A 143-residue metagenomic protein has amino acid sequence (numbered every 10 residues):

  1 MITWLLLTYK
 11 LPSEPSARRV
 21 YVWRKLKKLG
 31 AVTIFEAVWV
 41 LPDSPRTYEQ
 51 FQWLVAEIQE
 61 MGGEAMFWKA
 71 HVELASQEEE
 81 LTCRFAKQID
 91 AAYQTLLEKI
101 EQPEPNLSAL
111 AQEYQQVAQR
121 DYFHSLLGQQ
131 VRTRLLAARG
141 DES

Functional and structural regions predicted by a protein language model:
M1-I100, Q115, Q119, L135: Positively charged, polar, low-complexity stretches
Q112-S143: Glycine-rich, aromatic-bearing surface loops/beta-hairpins
